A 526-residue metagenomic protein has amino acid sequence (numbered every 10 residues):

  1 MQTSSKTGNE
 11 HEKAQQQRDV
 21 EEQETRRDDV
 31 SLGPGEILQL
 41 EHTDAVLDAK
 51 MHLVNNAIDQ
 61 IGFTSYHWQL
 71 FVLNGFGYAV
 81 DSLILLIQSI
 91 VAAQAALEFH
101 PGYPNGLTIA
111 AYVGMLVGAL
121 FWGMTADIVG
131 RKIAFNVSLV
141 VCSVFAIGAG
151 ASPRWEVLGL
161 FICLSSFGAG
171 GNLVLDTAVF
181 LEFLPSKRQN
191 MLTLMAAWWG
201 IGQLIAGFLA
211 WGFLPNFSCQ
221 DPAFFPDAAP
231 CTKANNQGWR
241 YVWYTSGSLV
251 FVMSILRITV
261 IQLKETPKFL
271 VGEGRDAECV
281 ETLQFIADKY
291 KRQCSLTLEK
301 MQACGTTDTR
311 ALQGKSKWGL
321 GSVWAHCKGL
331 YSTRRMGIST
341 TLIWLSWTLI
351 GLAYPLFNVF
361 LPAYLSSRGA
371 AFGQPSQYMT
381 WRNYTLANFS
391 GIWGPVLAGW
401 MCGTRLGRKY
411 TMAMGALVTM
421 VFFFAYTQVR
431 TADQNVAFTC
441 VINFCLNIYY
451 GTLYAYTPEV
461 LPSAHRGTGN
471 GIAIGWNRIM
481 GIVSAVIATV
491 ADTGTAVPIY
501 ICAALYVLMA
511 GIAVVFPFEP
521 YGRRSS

Functional and structural regions predicted by a protein language model:
M1-A93: Cytosolic juxtamembrane N-terminal segment immediately preceding the first transmembrane helix of multi-pass
I37-Q69, A228-Q237, S246, Q284-V359 (+4 more regions): Flexible cytoplasmic loops linking transmembrane helices in multi-pass membrane transporters
H67-P101, A206, A210, Y354-L365: Extracytoplasmic
F99-H100, G130, A151-V157, G168 (+2 more regions): Helix-breaking motifs and short loop linkers at transmembrane-helix boundaries and internal kinks in secondary membrane
I109-Y112, M124, I162, S166 (+1 more regions): C-terminal transmembrane bundle
V117-E156: Conserved MFS/SLC helix-loop-helix module at the cytosolic interface between two early adjacent transmembrane helices
G150-F161, P215-C219, T427-F438: Helix-loop junctions at membrane interfaces in 12-TM secondary transporters
M195, G212-Q313, A503-S526: Central mid-sequence intracellular linker of multi-pass
